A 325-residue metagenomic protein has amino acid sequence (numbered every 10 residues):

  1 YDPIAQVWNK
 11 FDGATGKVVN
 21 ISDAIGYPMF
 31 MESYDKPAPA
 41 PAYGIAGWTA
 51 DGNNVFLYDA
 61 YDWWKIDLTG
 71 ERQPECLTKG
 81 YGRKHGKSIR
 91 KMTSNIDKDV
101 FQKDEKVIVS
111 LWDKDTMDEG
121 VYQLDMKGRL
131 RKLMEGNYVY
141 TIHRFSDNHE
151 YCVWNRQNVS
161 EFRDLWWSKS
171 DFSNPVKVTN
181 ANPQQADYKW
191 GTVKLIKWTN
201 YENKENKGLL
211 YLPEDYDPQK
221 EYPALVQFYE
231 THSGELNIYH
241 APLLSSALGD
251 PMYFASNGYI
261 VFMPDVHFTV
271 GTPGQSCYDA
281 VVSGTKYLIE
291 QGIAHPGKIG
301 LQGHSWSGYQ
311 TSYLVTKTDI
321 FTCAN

Functional and structural regions predicted by a protein language model:
Y1-I4, D12, G47-W48, N54-D62 (+7 more regions): Beta-strand C-termini and the immediately following turn/loop, strongest in propeller blades
P3-W8, Y34-C76, S307, Y313-T316: Repeat-solenoid scaffold signature
F11, G16-V19, R72-L77, V121-L133 (+1 more regions): Surface-exposed loop/turn elements that mediate protein-protein interactions on large endomembrane-trafficking
G16-P41, L77-D99, N180-K194: Surface-exposed loop and turn segments in beta-propeller and other repeat-based domains that flank or scaffold
A42-G44, M117, Y138-T141, E161: Beta-rich catalytic cores
W64-M92, M126-E135, P273-V281: C-terminal/domain-terminus segments
Q123-M126, L133-S146, C152: Extended, charged coiled-coil "arm/hinge" scaffolds of SMC/Rad50-like chromosome-maintenance ATPases and other large
T141-N325: Serine-hydrolase catalytic core recognition
